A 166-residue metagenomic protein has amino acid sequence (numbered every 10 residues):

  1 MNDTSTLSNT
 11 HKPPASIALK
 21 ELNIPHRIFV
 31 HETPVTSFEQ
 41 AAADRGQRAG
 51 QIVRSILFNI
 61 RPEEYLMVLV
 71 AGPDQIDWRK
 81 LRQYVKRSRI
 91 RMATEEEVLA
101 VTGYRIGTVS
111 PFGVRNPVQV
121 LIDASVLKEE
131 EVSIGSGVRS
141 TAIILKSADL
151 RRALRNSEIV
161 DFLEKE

Functional and structural regions predicted by a protein language model:
M1-E166: Extended, low-hydrophobicity, polar/charged segments
